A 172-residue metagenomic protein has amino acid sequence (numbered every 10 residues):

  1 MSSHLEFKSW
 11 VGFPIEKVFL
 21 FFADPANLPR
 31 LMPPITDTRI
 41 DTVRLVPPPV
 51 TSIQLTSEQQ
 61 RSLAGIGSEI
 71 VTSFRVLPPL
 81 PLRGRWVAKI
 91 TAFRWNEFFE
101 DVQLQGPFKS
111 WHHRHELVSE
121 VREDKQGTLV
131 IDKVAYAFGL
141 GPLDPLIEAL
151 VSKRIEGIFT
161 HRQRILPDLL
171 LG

Functional and structural regions predicted by a protein language model:
M1-T56, I66: Hydrophobic ligand-binding cavity/cleft-lining segments
H4-E6, L82-V87, K109-R114: Short, surface-exposed coil-to-beta transition loops
V11-F13, F74-L80, A92-R94, P107 (+2 more regions): Beta-strand elements of well-folded, non-transmembrane domains
K17-F22, L28, I70-T72, I90 (+3 more regions): Hydrophobic pocket/interface hotspot
I40-L104: Glycine-rich portal/gate segments that line the openings of hydrophobic small-molecule binding cavities
E100-G157: Beta-strand/loop substructures that line and gate deep hydrophobic ligand-binding cavities in soluble
H112, T160-H161, I165: K/E-rich alpha-helical interaction surfaces of small helical-bundle regulatory domains
R164-G172: Charged phosphate-binding loop/patch that engages nucleotide di/tri-phosphates or the phosphate backbone of nucleic
